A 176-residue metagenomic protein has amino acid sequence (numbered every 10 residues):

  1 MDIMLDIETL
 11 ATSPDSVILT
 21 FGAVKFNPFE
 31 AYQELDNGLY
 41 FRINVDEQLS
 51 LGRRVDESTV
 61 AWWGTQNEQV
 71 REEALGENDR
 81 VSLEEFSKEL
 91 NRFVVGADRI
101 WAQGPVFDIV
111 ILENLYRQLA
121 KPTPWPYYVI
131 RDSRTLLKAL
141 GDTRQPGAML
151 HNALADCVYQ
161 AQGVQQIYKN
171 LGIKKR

Functional and structural regions predicted by a protein language model:
M1, V55, I173-R176: Short intrinsically disordered terminal tails
I3, E8-A102: Conserved non-catalytic scaffold segment of RNase H-like nuclease domains
E8-L10, V24, G104-P105, V110 (+2 more regions): Anionic group-transfer/hydrolysis microenvironments
A11-S13, L137, A161: Hydrophobic positions within alpha-helical membrane elements
P14-S16, L140, V164: Short, function-defining helix-loop hinge/capping sites that tune catalysis or transport
N91-V94, V106-Y127: Substrate-recognition/cap helix-loop segment adjacent to the acidic, metal-dependent catalytic center of Asp-based
R99-P105, V110-I111, D142-R176: Acidic, Mg2+-coordinating catalytic module of metal-dependent nucleases/exonucleases that use a two-metal-ion mechanism
P124-R144: Short, flexible loop segments at boundaries between secondary-structure elements
